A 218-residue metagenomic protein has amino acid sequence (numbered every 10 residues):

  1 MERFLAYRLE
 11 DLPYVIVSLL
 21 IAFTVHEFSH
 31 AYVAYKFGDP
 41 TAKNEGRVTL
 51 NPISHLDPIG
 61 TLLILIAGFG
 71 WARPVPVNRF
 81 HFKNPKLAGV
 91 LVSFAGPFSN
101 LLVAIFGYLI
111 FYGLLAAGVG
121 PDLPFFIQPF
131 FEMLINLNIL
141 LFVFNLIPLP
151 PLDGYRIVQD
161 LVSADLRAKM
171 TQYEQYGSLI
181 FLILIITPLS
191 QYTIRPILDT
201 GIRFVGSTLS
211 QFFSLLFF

Functional and structural regions predicted by a protein language model:
M1-F218: Hydrophobic transmembrane alpha-helices and their immediate loop junctions in multi-pass integral membrane proteins
